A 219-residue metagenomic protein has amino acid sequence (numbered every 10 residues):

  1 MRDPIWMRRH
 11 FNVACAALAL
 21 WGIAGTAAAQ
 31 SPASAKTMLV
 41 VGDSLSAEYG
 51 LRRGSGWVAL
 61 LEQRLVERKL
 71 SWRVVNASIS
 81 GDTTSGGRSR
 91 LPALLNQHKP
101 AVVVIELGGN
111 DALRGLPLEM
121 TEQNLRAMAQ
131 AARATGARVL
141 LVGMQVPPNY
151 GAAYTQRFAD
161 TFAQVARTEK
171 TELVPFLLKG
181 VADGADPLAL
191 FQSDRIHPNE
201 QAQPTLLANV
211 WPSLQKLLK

Functional and structural regions predicted by a protein language model:
R2, L60, L70, R88-K219: Alpha-helical cap/lid subdomain in secreted, periplasmic, or secretory-pathway luminal O-acyl-processing enzymes
R2-W6, A29-P32: N-terminal secretory targeting signals
W6-C15: N-terminal export leaders
G22-T26: N-terminal signal peptide c-region/cleavage motif recognized by signal peptidases
Q30-S80, R90-K99: Serine-esterase "nucleophile elbow" of acetyl-processing enzymes
G50, V75-T84, A112-L116, R195: Acidic/histidine-rich helix-loop elements that form or flank divalent-metal/phosphate-binding sites at the catalytic
